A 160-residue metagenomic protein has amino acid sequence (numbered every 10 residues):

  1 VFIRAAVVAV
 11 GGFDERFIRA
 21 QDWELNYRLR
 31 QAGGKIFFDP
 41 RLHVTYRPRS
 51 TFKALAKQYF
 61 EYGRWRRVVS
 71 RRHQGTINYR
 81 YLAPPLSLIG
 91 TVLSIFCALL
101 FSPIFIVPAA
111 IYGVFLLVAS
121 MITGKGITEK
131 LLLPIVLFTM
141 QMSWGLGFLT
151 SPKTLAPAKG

Functional and structural regions predicted by a protein language model:
V1-G11: Conserved nucleotide-sugar donor-binding and metal-coordinating catalytic region shared by glycosyltransferases
R4-A5, G33, V92-L93: Short loop segments at secondary-structure junctions
D14-I77: Catalytic donor/gating beta->alpha subdomain of glycosyltransferases that bind UDP-sugars
R71, K159-G160: Membrane-interface amphipathic/re-entrant loop segments adjacent to transmembrane helices in multi-pass membrane
Y79-P85: Select subsegments of transmembrane alpha-helices in polytopic membrane proteins, especially boundary-proximal
S87-A158: Membrane-embedded multi-pass helical conduit in multi-pass membrane proteins, especially envelope-biosynthetic
